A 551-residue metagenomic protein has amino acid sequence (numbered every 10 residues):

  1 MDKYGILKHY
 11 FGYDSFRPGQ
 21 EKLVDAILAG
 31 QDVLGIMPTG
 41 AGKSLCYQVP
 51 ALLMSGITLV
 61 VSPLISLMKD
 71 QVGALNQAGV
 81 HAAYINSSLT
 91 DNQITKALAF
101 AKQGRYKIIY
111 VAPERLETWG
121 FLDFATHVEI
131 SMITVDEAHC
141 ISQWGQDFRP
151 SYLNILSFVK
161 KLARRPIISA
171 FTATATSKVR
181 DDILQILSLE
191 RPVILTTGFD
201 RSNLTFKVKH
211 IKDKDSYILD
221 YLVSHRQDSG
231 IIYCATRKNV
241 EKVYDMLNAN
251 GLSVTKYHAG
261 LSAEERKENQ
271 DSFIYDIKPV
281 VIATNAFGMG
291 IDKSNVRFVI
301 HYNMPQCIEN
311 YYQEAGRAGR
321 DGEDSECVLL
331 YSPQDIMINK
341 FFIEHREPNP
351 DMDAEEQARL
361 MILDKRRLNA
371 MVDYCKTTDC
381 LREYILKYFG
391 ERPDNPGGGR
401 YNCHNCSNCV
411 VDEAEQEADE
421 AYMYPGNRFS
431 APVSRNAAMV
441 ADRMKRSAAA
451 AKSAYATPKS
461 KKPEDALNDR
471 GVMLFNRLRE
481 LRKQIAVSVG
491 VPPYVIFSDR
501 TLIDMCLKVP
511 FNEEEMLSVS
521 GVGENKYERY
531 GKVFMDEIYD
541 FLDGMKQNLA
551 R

Functional and structural regions predicted by a protein language model:
M1-K3, M337-I338, E347-E356, L363-K365 (+1 more regions): Accessory DNA-binding and partner-docking regions appended to nucleic-acid-acting proteins, especially the terminal
M1-Y10, D14, P18, K22-S44 (+3 more regions): Helicase motor core with emphasis on the C-terminal RecA-like subdomain
Q20-L23, M371, L502: Short alpha-helical "packing" element that flanks the helix-turn-helix/winged-helix DNA-binding module
A26, H301, Y374, D504-M505: Short alpha-helical segment immediately N-terminal to, or the first helix within, an HTH/HTH-like DNA-binding domain
R164, T378, V509: Flexible coil/turn residues that form the inter-helical turn or adjacent wing/linker of helix-turn-helix
